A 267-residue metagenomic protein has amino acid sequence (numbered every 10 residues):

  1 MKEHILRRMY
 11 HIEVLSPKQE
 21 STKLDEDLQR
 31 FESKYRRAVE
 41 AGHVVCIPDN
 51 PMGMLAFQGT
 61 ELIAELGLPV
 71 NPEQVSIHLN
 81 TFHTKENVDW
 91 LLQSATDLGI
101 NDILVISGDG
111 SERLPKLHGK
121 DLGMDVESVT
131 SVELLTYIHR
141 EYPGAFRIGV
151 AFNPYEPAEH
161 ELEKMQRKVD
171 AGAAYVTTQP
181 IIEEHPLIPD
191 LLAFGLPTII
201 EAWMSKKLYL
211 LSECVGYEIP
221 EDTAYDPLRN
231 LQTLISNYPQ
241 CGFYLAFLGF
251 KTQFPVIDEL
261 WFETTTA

Functional and structural regions predicted by a protein language model:
L6-Q29, Q74-E86, R147-H160, C214-D226: Active-site mouth loops of central-metabolism enzymes
R8-S16, H43-I47, E73-L79, I103-V105 (+4 more regions): Hydrophobic faces of well-ordered beta-strands that scaffold small-molecule active sites in alpha/beta enzyme cores
D25-Y35, G53-V70: Glycine-rich, positively charged N-terminal anion/phosphate-binding segment
R36-V39, T96, Q166-D170, I235-S236: Non-catalytic positions within long, well-ordered alpha-helices that form the structural scaffold/packing of enzyme
V45, A95, K168, G172 (+1 more regions): Conserved, mostly hydrophobic/aromatic
G53-L66, T84-W90, D109-I138, A158-H160 (+2 more regions): Active-site-adjacent beta->alpha loops and helix N-cap segments on the catalytic face of soluble alpha/beta enzymes
D102-L162, Q166, A171, G195-L211: Conserved anion-binding
P197-C241: Catalytic-face loop-and-helix region of soluble metabolic enzyme cores
